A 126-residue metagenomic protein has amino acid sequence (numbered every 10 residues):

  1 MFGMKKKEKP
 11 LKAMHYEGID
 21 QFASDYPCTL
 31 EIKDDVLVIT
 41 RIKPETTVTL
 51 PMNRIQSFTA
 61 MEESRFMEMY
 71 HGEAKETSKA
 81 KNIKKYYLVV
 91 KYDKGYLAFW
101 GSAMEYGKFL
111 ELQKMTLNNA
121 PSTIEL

Functional and structural regions predicted by a protein language model:
M1-V36, T47, D93, L126: Anionic N-terminal interaction surfaces
F2, Q56-L126: Acidic, Ser/Thr- and proline-rich intrinsically disordered linker/docking segments of eukaryotic scaffolds
P10, L50, F109-E111: Cysteine-centric segments in proteins
Q21-S24, R41, K81-I83: Short solvent-exposed loop/turn micro-motifs enriched in small/polar/acidic residues
D35-T40, Y87-K91: Short polybasic amphipathic segments
L37-R41, S57-A60: Short hydrophobic/aromatic-rich beta-strand segments that constitute the beta-sheet cores of beta-sandwich/beta-barrel
P44-V48, E105-Y106: Short, surface-exposed beta-strand-loop junctions and turns on beta-sheet-rich folds
T46-Q56: Short coil-to-beta-strand transition motifs
